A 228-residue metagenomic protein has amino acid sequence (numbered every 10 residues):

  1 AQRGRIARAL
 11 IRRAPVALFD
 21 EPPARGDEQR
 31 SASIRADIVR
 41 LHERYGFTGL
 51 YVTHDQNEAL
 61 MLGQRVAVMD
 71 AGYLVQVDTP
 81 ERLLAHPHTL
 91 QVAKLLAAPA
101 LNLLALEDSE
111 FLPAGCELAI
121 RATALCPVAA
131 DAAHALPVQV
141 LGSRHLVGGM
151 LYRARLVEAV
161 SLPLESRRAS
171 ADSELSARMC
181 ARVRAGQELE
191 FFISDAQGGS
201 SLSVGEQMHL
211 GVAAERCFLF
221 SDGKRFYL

Functional and structural regions predicted by a protein language model:
A1-Q91: ABC ATPase nucleotide-binding domains
A7, G63, A97, G223-R225: Glycine-centered small-residue hotspots that permit tight backbone geometry or close packing
Y73, P99, V147: Residue-level detector of flexible, active-site-proximal loop/helix-junction positions within diverse enzyme catalytic
A85-D108, A119: C-terminal boundary and immediately downstream tail of ABC-type ATPase nucleotide-binding domains
E110-L228: Non-catalytic connector elements of ABC transporters
